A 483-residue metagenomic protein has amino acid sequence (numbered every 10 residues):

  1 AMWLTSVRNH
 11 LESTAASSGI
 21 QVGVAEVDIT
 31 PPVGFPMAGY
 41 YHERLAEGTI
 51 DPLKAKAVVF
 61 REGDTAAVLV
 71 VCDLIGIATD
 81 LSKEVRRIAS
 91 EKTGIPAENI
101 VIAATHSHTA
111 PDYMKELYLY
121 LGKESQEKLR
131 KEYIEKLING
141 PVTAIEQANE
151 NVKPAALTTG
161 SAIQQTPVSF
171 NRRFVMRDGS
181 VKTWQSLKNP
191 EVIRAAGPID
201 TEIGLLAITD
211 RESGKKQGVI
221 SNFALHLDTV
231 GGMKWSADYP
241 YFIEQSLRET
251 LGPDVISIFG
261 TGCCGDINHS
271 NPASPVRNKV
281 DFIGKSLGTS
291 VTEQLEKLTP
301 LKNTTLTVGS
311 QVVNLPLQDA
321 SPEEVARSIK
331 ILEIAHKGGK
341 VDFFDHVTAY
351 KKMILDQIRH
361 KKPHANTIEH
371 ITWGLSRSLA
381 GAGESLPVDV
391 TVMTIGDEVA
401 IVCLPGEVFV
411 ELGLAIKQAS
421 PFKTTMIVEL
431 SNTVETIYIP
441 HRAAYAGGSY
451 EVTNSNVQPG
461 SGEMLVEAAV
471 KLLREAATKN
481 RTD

Functional and structural regions predicted by a protein language model:
W3-D483: Non-catalytic substrate/cofactor recognition surfaces at enzyme active-site rims
